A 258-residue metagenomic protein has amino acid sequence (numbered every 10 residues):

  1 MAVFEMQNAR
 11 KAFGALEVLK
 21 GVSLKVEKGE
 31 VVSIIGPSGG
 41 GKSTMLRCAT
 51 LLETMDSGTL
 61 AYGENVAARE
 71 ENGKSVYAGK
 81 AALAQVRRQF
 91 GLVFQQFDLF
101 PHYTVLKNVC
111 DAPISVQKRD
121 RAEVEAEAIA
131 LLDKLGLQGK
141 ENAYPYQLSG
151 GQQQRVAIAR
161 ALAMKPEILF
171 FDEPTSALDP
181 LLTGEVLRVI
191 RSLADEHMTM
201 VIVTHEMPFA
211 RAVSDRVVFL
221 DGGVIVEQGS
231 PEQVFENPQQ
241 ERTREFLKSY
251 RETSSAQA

Functional and structural regions predicted by a protein language model:
G58-N72: Conserved ABC transporter NBD signature motif
Y103-D111: Short coil-to-helix segment of the ABC ATPase nucleotide-binding domain corresponding to the Q-loop/switch region
Y144-L148, Q152: Conserved ABC ATPase signature
A163-E167: A short, proline-enriched helix->beta-strand linker immediately N-terminal to the Walker B motif in ABC-type P-loop
L169-D172: Catalytic Walker B motif of ABC-type/P-loop ATPase nucleotide-binding domains
Q228-G229: ABC ATPase "signature
